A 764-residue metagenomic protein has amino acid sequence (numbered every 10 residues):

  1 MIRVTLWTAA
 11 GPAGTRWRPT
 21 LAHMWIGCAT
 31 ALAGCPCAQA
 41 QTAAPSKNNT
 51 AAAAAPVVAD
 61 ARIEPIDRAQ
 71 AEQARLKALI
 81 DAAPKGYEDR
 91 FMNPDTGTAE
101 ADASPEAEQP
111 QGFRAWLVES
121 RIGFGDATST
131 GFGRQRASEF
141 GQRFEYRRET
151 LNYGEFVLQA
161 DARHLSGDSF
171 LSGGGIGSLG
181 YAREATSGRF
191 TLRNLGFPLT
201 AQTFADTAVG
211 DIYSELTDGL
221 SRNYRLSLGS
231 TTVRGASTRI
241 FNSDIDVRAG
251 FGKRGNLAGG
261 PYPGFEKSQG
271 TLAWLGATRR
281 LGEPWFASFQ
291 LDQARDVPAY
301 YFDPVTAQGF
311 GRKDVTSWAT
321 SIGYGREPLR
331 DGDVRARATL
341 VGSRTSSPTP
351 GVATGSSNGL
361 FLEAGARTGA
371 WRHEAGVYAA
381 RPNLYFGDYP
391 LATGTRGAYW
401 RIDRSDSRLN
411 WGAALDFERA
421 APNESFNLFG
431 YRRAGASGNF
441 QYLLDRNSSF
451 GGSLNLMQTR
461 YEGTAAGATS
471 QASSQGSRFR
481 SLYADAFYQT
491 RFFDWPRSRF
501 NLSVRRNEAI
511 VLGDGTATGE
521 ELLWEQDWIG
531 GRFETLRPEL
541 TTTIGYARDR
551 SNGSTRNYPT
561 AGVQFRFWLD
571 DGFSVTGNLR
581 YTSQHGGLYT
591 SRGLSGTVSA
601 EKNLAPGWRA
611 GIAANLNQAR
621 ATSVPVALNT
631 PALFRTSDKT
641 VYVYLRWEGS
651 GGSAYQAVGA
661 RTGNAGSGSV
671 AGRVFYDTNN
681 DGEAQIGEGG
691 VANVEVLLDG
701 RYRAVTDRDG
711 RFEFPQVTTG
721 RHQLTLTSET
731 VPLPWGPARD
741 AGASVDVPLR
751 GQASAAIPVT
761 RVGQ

Functional and structural regions predicted by a protein language model:
M1-P19: N-terminal secretory signal peptides that target proteins for export/translocation
L6-T8, T30, Q70: N-terminal regions of proteins, emphasizing targeting and processing segments when present
T20-A22, A59: Generic short amphipathic/hydrophobic targeting helices enriched at N-termini, encompassing Sec-type signal peptides
A22-G34: Bacterial N-terminal signal peptides
A33, A38-T42: Boundary at the C-terminal end of the N-terminal hydrophobic targeting segment
A44-Q685, V691, E695-L697, Y702-D707 (+4 more regions): Gram-negative and organellar
V717, E729-V759: Structured interaction patches on ligand/partner-binding surfaces of diverse proteins
